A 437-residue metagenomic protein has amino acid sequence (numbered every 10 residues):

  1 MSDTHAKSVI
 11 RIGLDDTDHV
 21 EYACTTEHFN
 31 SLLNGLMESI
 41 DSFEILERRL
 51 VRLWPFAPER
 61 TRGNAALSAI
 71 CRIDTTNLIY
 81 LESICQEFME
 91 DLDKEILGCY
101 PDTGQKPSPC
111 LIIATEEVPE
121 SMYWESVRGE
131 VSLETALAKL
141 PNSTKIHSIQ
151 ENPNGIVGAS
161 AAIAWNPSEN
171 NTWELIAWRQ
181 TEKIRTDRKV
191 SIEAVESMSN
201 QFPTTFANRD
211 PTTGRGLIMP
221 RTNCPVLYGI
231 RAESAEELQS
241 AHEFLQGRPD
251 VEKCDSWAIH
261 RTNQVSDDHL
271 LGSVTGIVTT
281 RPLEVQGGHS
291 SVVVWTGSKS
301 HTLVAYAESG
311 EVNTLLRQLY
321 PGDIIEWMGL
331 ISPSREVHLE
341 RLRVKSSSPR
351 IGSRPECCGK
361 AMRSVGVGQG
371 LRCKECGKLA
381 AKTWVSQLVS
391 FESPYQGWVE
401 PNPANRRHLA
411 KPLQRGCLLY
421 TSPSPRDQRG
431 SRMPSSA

Functional and structural regions predicted by a protein language model:
L78-L81, C85-N263: Long, hydrophobic alpha/beta structural blocks
A235-R281, Q286-G288, L315, S348-R350: OB-fold nucleic-acid-binding modules
G276, G322-S334: Flexible glycine-rich surface loops and low-complexity tracts that mediate binding to linear polymers
L283-E308: OB-fold (S1/OB) nucleic-acid-binding surfaces
E311-E326: Short nucleic-acid-contacting surface segments enriched for D/E, G, S/T with interspersed K/R
S332-G352: OB-fold/S1-family single-stranded nucleic acid-binding modules
S346-P394: Cys/His-rich short segments
Y420-D427: Conserved small/polar residues in nucleotide/adenosyl-binding loops
